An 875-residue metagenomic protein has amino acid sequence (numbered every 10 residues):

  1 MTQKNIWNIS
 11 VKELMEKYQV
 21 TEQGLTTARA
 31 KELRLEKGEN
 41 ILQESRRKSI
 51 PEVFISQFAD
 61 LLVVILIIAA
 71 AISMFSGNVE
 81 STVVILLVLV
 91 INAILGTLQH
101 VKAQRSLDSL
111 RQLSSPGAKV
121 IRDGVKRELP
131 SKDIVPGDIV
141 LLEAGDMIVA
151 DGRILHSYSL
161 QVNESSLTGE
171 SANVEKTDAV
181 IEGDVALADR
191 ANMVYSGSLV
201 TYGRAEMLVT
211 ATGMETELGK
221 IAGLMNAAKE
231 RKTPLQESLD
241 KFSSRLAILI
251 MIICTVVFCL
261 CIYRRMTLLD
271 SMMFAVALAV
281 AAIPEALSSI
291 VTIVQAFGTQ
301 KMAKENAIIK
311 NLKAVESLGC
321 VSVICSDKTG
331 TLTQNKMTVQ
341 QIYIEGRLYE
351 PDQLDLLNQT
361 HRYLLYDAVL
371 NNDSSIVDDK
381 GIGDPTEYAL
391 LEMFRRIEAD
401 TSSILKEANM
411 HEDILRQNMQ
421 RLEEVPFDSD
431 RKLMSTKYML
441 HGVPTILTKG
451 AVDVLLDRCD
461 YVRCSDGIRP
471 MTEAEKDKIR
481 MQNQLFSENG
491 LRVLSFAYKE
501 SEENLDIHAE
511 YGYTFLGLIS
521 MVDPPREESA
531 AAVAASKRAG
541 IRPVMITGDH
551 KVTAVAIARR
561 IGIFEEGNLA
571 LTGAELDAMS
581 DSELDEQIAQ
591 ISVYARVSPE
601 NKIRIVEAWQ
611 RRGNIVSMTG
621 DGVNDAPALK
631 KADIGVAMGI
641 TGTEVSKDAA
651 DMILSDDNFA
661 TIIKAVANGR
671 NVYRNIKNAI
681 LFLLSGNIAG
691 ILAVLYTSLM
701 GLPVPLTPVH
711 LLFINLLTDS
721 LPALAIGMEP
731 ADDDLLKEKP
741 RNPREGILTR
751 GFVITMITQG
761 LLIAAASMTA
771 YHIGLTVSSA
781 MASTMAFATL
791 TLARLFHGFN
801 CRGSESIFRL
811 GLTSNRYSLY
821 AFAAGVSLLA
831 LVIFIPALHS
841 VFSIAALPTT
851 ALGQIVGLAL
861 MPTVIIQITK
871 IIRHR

Functional and structural regions predicted by a protein language model:
M1-K737, I747-L748, L761, H772 (+2 more regions): Conserved cytosolic headpiece of P-type ATPases
T718, I763, T784-G798: Generic alpha-helical transmembrane segments
R741-G760, A780-M781: Membrane-water interface at loop-to-transmembrane-helix junctions
A766: C-terminal catalytic subdomain
